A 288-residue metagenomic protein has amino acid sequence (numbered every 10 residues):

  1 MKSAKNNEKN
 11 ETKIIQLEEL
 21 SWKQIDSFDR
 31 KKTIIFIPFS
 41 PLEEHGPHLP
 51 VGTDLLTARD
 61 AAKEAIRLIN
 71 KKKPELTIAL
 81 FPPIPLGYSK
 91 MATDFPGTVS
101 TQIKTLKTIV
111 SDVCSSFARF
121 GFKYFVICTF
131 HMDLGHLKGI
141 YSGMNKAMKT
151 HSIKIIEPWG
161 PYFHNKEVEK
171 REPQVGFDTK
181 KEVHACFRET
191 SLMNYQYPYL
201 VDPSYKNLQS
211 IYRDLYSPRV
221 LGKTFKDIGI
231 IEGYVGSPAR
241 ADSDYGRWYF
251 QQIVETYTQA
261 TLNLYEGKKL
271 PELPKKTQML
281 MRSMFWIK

Functional and structural regions predicted by a protein language model:
M1-K104, T108-Y124, F130-K288: Extended, histidine- and acidic-residue-enriched regions that form the cofactor-binding/catalytic faces
